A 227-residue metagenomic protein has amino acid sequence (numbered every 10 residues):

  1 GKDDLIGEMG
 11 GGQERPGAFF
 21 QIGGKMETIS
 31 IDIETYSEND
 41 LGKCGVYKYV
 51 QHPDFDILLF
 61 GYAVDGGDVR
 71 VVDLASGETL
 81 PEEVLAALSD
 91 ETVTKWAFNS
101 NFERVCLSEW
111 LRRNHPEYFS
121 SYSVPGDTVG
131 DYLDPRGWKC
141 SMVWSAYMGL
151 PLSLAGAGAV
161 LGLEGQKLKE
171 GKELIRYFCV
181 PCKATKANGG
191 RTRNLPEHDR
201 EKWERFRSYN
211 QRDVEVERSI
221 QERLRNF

Functional and structural regions predicted by a protein language model:
K2-E8, G12-K25: Short, Lys/Arg-enriched N-terminal segments with co-localized hydrophobic residues within the first ~10-30 amino acids
D4, E14-R15, C44, L59 (+1 more regions): N-terminal functional modules and adjacent low-complexity/disordered segments of proteins
E8, G17, G45, G149 (+1 more regions): Glycine-centered flexibility motif
F20-F55: Entry/capping segment at the start of metal-dependent catalytic domains with acidic active-site entry clusters
F55-I57, G61-Y62, G66-R225: Active-site-proximal helix-loop-helix substrate-binding element of RNase H-like nuclease domains
